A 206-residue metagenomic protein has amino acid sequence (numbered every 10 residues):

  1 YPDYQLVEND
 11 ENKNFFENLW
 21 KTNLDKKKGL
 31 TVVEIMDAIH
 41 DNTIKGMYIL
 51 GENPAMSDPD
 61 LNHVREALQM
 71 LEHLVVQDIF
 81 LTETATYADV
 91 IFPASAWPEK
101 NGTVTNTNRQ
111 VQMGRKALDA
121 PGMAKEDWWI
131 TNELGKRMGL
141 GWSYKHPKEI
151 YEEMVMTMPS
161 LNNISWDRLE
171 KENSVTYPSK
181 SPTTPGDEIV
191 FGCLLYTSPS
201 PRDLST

Functional and structural regions predicted by a protein language model:
Y1-D37, P182-T183, I189, R202: A glycine-rich, hydrophobic/aromatic-adjacent loop/helix-cap motif
N23, D119-S181: N-terminal leader/propeptide and maturation segments of large enzyme subunits in energy/redox metabolism and hydrolases
I35-K45: Glycine-rich phosphate/diphosphate-binding loops that line cofactor/substrate pockets in enzymes
M47, L74, I91-P93: Short, well-ordered beta-strand core segments
D60-L71: Catalytic-core regions built around general acid/base machinery
T82-G114: Flexible glycine/proline-rich, aromatic-decorated loop/lid segments
Y196-D203: Conserved small/polar residues in nucleotide/adenosyl-binding loops
